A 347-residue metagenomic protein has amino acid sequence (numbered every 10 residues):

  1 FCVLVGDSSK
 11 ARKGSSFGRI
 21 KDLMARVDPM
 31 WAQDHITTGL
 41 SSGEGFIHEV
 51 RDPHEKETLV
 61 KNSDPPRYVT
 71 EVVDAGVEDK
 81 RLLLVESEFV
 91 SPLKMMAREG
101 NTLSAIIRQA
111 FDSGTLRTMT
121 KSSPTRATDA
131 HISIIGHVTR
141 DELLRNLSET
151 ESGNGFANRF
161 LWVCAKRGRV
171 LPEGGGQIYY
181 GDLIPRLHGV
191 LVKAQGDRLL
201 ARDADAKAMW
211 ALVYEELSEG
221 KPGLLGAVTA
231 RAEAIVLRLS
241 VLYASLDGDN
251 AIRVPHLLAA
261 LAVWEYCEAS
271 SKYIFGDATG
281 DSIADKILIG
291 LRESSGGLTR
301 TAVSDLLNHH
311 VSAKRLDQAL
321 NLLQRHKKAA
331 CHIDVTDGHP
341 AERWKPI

Functional and structural regions predicted by a protein language model:
F1-I347: Phosphate-handling catalytic cores of nucleic-acid transaction enzymes
